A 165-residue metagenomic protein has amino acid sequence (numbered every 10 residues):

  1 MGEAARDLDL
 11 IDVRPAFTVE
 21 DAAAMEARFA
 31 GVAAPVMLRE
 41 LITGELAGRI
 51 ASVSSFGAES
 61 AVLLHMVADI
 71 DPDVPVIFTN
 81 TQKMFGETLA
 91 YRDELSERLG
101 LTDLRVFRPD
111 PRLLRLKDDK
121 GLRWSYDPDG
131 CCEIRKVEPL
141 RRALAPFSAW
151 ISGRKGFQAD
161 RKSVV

Functional and structural regions predicted by a protein language model:
G2-V165: ATP-dependent adenylation/nucleotidyltransferase module used to activate substrates
